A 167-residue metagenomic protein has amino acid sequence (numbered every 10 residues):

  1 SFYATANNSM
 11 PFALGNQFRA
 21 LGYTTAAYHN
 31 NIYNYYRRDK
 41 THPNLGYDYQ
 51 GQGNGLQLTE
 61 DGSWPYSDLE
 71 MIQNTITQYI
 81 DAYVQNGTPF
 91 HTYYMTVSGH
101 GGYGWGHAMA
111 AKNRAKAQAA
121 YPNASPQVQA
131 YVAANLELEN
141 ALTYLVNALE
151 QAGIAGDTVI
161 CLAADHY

Functional and structural regions predicted by a protein language model:
S1-Y167: Solvent-exposed soluble domains appended to multi-pass membrane proteins
